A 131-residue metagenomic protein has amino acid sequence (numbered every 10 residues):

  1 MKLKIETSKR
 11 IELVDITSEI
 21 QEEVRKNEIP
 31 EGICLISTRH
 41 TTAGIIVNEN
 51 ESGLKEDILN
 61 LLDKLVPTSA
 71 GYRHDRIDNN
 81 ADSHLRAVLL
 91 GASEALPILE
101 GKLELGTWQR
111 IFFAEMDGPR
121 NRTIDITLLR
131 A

Functional and structural regions predicted by a protein language model:
M1-A131: Active-site histidine-anchored catalytic micro-motif
